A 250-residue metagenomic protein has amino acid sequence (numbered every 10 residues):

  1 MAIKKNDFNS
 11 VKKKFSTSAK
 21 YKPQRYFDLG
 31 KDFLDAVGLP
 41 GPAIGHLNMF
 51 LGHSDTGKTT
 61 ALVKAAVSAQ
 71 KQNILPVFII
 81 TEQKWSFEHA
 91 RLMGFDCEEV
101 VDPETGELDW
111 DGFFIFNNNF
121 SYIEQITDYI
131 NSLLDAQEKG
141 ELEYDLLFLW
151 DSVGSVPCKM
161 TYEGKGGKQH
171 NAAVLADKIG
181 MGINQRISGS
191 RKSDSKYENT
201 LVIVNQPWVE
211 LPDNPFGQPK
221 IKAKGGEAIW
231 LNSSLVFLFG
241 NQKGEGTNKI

Functional and structural regions predicted by a protein language model:
A2-W110, N131: The Walker A/P-loop phosphate-binding site
F27-G30, T59, I123, A176-G180 (+1 more regions): A conditional alpha-helix N-cap/helix-loop micro-motif detector
P40-A43, S68-Q72, C97-E99, L133-E143 (+2 more regions): Conserved catalytic network of the ASCE P-loop NTPase/AAA+ motor domain
L47-N48, P76-V77, L146-L147, T200-V202 (+1 more regions): Structural motif
F50, F116, F239: Hydrophobic residues at beta-strand termini and immediately following loops that shape nucleotide-binding pockets
H53, Q72-N171, L175-K178: Conserved inter-motif catalytic segment of the P-loop NTP-binding fold
A172-I250: Phosphate-binding/switch region of NTP-binding enzymes
